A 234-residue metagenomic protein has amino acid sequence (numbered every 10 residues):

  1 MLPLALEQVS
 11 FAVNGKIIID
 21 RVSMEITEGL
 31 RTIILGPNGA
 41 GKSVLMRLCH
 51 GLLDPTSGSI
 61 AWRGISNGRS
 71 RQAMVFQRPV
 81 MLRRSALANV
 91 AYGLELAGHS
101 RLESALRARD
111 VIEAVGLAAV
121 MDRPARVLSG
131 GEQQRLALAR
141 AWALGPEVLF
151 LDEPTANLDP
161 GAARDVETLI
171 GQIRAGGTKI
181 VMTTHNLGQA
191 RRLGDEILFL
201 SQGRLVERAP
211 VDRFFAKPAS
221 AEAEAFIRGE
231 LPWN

Functional and structural regions predicted by a protein language model:
H50: Helix-to-loop junction immediately C-terminal to a conserved catalytic motif
L102-V120: Conserved ABC ATPase "signature" region
P124-L128, E132: Conserved ABC ATPase signature
L149-D152: Catalytic Walker B motif of ABC-type/P-loop ATPase nucleotide-binding domains
P160-A162: Helix N-cap at the start of a conserved alpha-helix in ABC-type nucleotide-binding domains
T184-H185: H-loop/switch region of ABC-family ATPase nucleotide-binding domains
A190-R192: A short, surface-exposed alpha-helical micro-motif characterized by mixed small hydrophobic and charged/polar residues
